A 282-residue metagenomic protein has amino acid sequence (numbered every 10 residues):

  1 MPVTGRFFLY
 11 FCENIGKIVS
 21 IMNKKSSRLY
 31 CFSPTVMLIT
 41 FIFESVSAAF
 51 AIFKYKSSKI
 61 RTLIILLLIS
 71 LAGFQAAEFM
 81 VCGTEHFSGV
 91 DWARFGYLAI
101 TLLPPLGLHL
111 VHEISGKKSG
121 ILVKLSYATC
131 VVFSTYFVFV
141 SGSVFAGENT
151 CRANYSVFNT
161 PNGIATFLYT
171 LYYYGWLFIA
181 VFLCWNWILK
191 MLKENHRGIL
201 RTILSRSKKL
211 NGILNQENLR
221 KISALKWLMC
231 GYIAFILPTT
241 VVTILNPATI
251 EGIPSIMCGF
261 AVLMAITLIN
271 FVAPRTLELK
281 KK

Functional and structural regions predicted by a protein language model:
M1-F7, S26-S27: Positively charged N-terminal leader segments that act as targeting/secretion signals
T4, A72, F182-H196, L200 (+2 more regions): Juxtamembrane or sensor-core-proximal signal-transducing alpha helices that couple sensory domains to cytosolic
Y10-I21: Short, positively charged and aromatic/hydrophobic N-terminal segments
I21-C31: Short, strongly hydrophobic alpha-helical membrane anchors
M22-K24, S45-A51, F74-G83, L237-T243: Membrane-embedded alpha-helical segments in integral membrane proteins
Y30-E44, S57-A153, P161-F178, G252-L263: Individual alpha-helical transmembrane segments in multi-pass integral membrane proteins
P34, A77, S205, G212-K282: Interfacial "cap-and-anchor" motif at the non-cytosolic start of specific transmembrane alpha-helices
I52-I64, H112-L122, I188-L200, L210-S223 (+2 more regions): Membrane-interface helix-boundary motifs at transmembrane edges
